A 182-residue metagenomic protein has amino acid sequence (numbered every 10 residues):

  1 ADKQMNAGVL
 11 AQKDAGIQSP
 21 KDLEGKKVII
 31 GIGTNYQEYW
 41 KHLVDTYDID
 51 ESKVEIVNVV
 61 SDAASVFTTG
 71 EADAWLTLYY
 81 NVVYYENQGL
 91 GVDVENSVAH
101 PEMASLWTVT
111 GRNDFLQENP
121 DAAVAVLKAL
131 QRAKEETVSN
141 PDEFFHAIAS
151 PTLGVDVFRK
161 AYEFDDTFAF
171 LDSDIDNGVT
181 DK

Functional and structural regions predicted by a protein language model:
A1-I49, E55-V59, V66, D73-Y79 (+2 more regions): Short, glycine-/small- and polar/acidic-enriched structural segments that line small-molecule recognition paths
D2-A11, E86, G91-F115, N119 (+2 more regions): Periplasmic-binding protein-like
I17, D22, L116-A123: Aromatic- and charge-enriched surface segment that lines or borders ligand/interaction sites
K27, I32, V44-D48, E71 (+5 more regions): Sec/Tat-exported extracytoplasmic proteins
D62-F67, N81-V82, T167: Short, hydrophobic alpha-helical packing/hinge segments within bilobed ligand-binding/sensory domains
E118-K182: Secondary-structure end/capping motifs
